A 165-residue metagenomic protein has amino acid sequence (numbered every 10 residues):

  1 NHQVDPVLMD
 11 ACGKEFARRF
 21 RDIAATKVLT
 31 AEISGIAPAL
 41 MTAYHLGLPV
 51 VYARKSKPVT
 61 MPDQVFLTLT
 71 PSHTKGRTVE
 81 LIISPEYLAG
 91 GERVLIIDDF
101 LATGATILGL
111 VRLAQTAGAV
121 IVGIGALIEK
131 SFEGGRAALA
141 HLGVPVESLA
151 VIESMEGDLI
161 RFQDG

Functional and structural regions predicted by a protein language model:
N1-A25: Active-site-facing substrate-recognition patch
F20, T42-A43, A114, L139: A generic structural signal for well-ordered alpha-helical segments
A25-E32: Short glycine-rich phosphate-binding loop at a beta-alpha junction
T26, E92, V122: Conserved acidic residues
A37-L46, V111: Short Gly/Thr/Asp-enriched flexible loops that form oxyanion-binding sites at enzyme active sites
L48-V94, I160-Q163: Short, glycine/charge-rich flexible loops or terminal/linker lids adjacent to PRPP-binding catalytic cores
D99, G104: Conserved G/P- and acidic residue-centered "switch" motifs that form tight phosphate/ATP-binding loops in soluble
V111-G165: PRPP-dependent phosphoribosyltransferase catalytic core
